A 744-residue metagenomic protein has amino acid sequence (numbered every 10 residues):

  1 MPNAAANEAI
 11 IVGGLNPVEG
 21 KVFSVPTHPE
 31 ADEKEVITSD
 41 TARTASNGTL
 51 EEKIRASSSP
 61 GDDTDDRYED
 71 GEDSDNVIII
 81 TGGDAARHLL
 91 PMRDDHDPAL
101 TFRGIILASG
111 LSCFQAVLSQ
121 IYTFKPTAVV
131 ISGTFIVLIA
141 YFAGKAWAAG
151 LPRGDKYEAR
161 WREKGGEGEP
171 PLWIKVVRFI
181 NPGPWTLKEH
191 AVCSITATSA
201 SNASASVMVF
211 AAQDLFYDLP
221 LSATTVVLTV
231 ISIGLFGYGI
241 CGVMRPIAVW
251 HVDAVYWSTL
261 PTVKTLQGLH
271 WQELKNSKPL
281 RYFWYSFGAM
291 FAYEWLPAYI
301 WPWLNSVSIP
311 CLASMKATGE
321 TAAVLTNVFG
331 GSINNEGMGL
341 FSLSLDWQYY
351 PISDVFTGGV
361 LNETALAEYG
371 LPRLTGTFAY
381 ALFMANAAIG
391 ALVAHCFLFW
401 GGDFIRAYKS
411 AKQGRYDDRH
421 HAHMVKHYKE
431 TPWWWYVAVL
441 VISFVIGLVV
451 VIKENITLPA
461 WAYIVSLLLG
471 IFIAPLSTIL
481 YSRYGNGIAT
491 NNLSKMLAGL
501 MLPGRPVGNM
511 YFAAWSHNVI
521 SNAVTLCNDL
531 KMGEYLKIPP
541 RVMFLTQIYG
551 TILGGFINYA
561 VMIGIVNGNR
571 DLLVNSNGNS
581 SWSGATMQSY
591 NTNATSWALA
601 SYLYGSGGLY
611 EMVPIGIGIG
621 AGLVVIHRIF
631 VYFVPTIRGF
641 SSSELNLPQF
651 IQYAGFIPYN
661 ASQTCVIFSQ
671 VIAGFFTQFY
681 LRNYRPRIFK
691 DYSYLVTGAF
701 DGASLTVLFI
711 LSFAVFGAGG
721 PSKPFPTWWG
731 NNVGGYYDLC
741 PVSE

Functional and structural regions predicted by a protein language model:
P2-E744: Alpha-helical multipass membrane-protein architecture
